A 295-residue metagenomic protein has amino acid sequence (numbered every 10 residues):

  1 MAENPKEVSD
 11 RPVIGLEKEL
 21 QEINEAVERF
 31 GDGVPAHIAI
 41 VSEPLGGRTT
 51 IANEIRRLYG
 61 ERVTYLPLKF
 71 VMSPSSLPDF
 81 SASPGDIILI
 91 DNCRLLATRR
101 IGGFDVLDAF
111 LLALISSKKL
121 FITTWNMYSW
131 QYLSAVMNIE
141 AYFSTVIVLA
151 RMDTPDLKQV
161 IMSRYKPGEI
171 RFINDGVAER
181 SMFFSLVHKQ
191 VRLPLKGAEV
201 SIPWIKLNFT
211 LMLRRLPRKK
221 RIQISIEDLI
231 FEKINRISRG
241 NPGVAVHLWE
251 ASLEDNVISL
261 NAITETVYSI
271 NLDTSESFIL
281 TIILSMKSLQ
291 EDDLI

Functional and structural regions predicted by a protein language model:
M1-A36, L58, L112, S116-F121 (+1 more regions): A short, basic N-terminal segment
L16, G240-P242: Short loop-to-helix capping motifs
D32-N53: Walker A/P-loop nucleotide-binding motif
H37-A39, R57-S75, D86-I87: Conserved catalytic segments around the Walker B and adjacent sensor/switch elements of P-loop NTPase domains
S42, L95-L96, G103-M137, F143-A150 (+1 more regions): Sensor-1/coupling segment of RecA-like P-loop NTPase cores
D91-C93: Walker B catalytic acidic pair
I147-E227, R236: Conserved small helical "lid"/interfacial subdomain of P-loop NTPases
S225-D228, E232, V246-I295: Winged-helix-like regulatory helical subdomains adjacent to P-loop NTPase cores
